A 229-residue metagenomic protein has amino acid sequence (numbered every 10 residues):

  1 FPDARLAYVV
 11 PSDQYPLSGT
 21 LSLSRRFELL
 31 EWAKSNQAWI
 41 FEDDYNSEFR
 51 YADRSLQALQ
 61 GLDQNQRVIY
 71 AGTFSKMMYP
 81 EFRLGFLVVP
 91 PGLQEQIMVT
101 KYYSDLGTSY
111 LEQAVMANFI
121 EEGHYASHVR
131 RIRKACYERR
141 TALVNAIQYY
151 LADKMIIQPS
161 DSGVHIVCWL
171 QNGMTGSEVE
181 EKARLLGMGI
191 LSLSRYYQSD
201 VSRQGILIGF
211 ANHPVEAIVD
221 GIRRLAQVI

Functional and structural regions predicted by a protein language model:
F1-I229: PLP-dependent class I/II
